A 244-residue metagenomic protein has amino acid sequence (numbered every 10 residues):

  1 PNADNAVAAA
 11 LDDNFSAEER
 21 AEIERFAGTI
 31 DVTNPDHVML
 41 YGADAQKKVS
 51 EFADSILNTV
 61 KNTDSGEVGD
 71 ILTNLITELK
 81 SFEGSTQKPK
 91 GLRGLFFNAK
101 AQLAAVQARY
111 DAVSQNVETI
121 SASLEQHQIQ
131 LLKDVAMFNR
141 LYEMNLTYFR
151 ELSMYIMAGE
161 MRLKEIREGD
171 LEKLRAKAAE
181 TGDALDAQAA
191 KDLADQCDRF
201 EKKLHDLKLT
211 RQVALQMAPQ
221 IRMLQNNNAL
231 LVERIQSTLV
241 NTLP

Functional and structural regions predicted by a protein language model:
P1-V135: Leu/Val/Ala/Ile-rich N-terminal alpha-helices, chiefly Sec-type signal peptides and the beginnings
I23-T29, Q46-S50, S65-G66, E151 (+3 more regions): Aromatic-residue detector
G66, D70, S85, P89 (+6 more regions): Generic marker of "main functional regions" within proteins
Y110-V113, V117-L152, I156-G159, F200 (+6 more regions): Amphipathic alpha-helical coiled-coil segments
Y148-E180: Extended alpha-helical coiled-coil "stalk/arm" regions that act as elongated linkers or oligomerization scaffolds
R167-P244: Long amphipathic all-alpha helical oligomerization modules
